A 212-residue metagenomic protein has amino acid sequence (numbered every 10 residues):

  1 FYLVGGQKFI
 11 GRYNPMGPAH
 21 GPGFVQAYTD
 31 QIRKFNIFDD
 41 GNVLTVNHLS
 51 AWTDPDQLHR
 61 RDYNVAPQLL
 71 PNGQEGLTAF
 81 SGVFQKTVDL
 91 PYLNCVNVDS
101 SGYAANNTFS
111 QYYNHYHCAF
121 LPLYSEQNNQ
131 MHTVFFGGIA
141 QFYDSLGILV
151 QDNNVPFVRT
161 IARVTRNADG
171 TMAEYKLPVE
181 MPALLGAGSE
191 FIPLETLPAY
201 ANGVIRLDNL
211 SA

Functional and structural regions predicted by a protein language model:
F1, Q57-G73, N114-H132, E190-S211: Structural signature of eukaryotic scaffold interfaces centered on beta-propeller domains
F1-L69, Q74: Aromatic- and glycine-enriched pocket-lining scaffold segments that form the walls of small-molecule binding clefts
L3-V4, A79, F135-G137: Residue position within the beta-strands of beta-propeller blades
Q7-F9, V83-Q85, I139-Q141: Residue-level signature of beta-propeller blades and closely related beta-rich strand-turn architectures in secreted
M16-N42, L90-A104, I148-G170: Beta-propeller blade signature
F35-D56, V98-Q111, G170-P178: Blade-edge beta-strand/turn elements of extracellular beta-propeller and related beta-sheet repeat scaffolds
D62, T78-S81: Glycine-rich, aromatic-lined ligand/substrate-binding cores of catalytic and carbohydrate-binding domains
C118-E195: C-terminal structural cap/anchor segments
